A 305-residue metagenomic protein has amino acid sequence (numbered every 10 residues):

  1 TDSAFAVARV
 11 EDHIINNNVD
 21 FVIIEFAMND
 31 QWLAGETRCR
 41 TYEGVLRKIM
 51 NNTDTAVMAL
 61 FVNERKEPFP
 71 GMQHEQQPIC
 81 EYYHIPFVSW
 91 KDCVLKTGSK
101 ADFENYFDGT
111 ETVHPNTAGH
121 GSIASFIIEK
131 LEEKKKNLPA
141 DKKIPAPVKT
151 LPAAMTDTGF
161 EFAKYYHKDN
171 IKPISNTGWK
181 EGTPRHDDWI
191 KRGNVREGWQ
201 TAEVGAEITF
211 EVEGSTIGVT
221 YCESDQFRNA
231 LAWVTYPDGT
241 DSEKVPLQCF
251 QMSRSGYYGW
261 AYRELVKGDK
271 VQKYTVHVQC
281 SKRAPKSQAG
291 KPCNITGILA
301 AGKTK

Functional and structural regions predicted by a protein language model:
T1-D2: Short beta->alpha junction loops
F5-A140, R192, G198-A206, E211-G214 (+1 more regions): Alpha-helical cap/lid subdomain in secreted, periplasmic, or secretory-pathway luminal O-acyl-processing enzymes
G121-V195: Catalytic cores of secreted or luminal carbohydrate-active enzymes
